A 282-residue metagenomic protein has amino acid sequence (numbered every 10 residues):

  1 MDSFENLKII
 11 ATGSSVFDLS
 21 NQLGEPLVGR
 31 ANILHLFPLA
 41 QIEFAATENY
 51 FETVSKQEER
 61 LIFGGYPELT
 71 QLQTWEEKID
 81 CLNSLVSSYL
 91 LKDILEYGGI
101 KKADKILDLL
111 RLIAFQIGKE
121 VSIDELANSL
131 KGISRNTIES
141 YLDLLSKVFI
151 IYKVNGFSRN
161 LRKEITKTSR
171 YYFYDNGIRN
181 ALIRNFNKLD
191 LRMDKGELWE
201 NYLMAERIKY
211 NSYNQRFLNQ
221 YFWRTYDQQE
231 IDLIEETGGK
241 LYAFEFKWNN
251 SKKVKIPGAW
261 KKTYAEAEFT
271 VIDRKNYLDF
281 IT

Functional and structural regions predicted by a protein language model:
D2-E25, L145: Sensor-1/coupling segment of RecA-like P-loop NTPase cores
S14-S122: Interdomain motor-coupling "hinge/lid" segment immediately C-terminal to the ATP-binding subdomain of NTP-driven enzymes
F17-Q22, I42-E43, N180-A181, K253-K255 (+1 more regions): Switch/connector loops and helix/strand junctions flanking conserved nucleotide-binding motifs in nucleotide-processing
W75-K240: Accessory nucleic acid-recognition modules appended to NTPase machines
Q215, W248-T282: Catalytic cores of nucleic-acid endonucleases
K240-Y242, E268: Structural motif
Y242-W248: Terminal-proximal interaction/regulatory segments of ATP-powered molecular machines
